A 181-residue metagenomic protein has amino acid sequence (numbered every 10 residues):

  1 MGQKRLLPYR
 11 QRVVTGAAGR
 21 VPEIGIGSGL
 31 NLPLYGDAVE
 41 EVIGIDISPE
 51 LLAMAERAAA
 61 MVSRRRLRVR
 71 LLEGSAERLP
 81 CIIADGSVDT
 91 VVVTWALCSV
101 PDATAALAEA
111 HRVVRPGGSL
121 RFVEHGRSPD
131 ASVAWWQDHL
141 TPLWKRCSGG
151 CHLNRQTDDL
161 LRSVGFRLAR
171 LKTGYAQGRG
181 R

Functional and structural regions predicted by a protein language model:
G2-R20, L30-L34: Conserved alpha-helix/loop element of class I SAM-dependent methyltransferases that forms part of the SAM/SAH-binding
P22-I24, S28-L79: Class I SAM-dependent methyltransferase SAM/SAH-binding core
E77-V91: A short acidic, Gly/Pro-enriched loop at the edge of an enzyme's catalytic core that lines a small-molecule cofactor
D89-D102: A short SAM/SAH-binding and catalytic strip from SAM-dependent methyltransferases
T104-P116: A short glycine-rich, Lys/Arg-flanked "PGG" loop and its adjoining helix->strand segment in the class I
G117-H125: Conserved beta-strand signature within the Rossmann-like core of class I S-adenosyl-L-methionine
G149-G165: Short alpha-helix
F166-Q177: Conserved S-adenosyl-L-methionine
